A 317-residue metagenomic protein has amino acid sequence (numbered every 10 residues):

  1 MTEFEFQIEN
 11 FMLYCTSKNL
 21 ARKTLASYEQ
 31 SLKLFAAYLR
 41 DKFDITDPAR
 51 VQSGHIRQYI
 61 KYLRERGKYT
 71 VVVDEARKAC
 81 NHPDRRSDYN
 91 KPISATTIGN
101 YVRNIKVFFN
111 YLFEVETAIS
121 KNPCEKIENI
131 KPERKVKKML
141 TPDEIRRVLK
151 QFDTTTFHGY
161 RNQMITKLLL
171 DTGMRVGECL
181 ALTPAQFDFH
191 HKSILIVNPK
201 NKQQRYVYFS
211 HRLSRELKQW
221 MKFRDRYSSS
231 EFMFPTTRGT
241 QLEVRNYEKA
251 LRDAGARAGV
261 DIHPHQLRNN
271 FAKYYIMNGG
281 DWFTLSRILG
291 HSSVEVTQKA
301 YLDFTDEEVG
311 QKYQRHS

Functional and structural regions predicted by a protein language model:
E9-A26, L32-V136, Q151-T154: N-terminal core-binding DNA-recognition domain of tyrosine recombinases/integrases
A118-I119, P132-R147, N201-R212, Y227-S230: DNA breakage-rejoining catalytic core of tyrosine-based enzymes
R134, R147-V176, K200: Basic, Lys/Arg- and aromatic-enriched nucleic-acid-binding interface segment
K167, D171, D253, R268-S292: C-terminal catalytic core of tyrosine-transesterase DNA break-rejoin enzymes
T172, V176-G177, A181-Q219: Conserved tyrosine-mediated DNA breakage-rejoining catalytic core shared by Y-recombinases
F187-F189, V260-D261, D281-A300: Short, polar N-cap/turn motifs at the start of nucleic acid-interacting alpha helices
Y208, K299, D303-S317: DNA/chromatin major-groove-contacting recognition/catalytic segments
S210-V260: Active-site/catalytic core of tyrosine-dependent DNA strand-transfer enzymes
